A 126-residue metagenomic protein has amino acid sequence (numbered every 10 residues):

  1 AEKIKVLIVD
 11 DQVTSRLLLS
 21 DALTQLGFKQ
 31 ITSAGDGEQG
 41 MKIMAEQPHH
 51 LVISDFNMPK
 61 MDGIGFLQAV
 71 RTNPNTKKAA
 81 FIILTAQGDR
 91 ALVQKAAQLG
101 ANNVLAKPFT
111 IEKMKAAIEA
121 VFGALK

Functional and structural regions predicted by a protein language model:
L17-D21, Q25: Charged docking surfaces used in two-component/phosphorelay signaling
S20, G65, G88-N103: Alpha4 helix (beta4-alpha4-beta5 surface) of REC/receiver domains from two-component response regulators
S33-K42, G63-G65: Helix N-cap/capping motif at the beta->alpha junctions
Q47-I53: Active-site beta3 strand of CheY-like receiver
M58: Receiver (REC) domain active-site loop signature in two-component systems and cognate sites in sensor histidine kinases
A91, F109-I118: C-terminal output helix
